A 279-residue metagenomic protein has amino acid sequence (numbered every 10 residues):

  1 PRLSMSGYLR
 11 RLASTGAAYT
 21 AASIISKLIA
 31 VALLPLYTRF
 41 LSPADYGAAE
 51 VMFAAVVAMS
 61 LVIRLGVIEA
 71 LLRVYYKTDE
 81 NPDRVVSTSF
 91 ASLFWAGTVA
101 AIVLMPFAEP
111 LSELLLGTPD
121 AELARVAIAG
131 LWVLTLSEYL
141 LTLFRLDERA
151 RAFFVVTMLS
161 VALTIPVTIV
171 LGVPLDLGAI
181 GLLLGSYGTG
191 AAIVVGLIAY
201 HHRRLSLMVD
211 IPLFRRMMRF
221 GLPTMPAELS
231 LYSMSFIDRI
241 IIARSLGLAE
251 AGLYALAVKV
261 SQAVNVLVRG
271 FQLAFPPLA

Functional and structural regions predicted by a protein language model:
P1-V31, D83, S87, D120 (+1 more regions): N-terminal membrane topogenesis motif
S6, R10-R11, L41-V51, T78-T88 (+3 more regions): Membrane-interface helix-capping segments at transmembrane helix termini in multi-pass transporters
S23, K27, A54-V57, L93 (+7 more regions): Residue-level recognition of pore/gate-forming positions within transmembrane alpha-helices of multi-pass
P35-L36, D45-I63, G130, P223 (+2 more regions): Alpha-helical transmembrane segments of polytopic membrane transporters and translocases
A58, F94, T98, I102 (+5 more regions): Alpha-helical transmembrane segments of multi-pass membrane proteins
I63-E80, L146, S261-A279: Helix-loop junctions and terminal segments of transmembrane helices in multi-pass membrane transport/translocation
L71, Y139-L146, A150, V170-L175 (+2 more regions): C-terminal transmembrane helix end/exit motif
E122-I128, F154-R203, S261: Hydrophobic alpha-helical transmembrane segments
